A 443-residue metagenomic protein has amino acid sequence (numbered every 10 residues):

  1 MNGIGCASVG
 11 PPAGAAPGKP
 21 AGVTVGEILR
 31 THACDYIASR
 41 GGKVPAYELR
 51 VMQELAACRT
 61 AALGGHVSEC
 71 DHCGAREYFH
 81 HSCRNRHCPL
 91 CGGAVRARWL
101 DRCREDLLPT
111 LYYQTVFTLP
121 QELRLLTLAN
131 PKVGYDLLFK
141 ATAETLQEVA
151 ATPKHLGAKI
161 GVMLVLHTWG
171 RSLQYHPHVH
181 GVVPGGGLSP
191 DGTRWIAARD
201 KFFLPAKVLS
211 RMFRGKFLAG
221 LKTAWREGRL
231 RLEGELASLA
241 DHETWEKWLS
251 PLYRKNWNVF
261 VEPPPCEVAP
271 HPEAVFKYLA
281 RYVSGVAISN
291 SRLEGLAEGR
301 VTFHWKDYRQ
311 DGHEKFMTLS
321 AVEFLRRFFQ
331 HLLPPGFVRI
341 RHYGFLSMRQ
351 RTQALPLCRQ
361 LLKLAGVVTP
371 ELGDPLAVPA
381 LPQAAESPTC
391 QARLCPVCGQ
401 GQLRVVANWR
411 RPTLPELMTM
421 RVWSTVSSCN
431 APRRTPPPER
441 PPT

Functional and structural regions predicted by a protein language model:
M1-T443: Beta->alpha loop/short-helix hinge microenvironment recognizer with preference for catalytic Tyr/His contexts
